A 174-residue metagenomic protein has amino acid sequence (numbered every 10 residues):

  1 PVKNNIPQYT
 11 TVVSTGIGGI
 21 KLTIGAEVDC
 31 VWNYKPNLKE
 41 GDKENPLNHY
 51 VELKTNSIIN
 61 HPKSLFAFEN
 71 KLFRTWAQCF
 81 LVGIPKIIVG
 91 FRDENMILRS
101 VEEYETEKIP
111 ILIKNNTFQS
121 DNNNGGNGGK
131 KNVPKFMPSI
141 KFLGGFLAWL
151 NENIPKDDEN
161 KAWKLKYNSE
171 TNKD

Functional and structural regions predicted by a protein language model:
P1-D174: Accessory terminal regions of nucleic-acid processing enzymes
